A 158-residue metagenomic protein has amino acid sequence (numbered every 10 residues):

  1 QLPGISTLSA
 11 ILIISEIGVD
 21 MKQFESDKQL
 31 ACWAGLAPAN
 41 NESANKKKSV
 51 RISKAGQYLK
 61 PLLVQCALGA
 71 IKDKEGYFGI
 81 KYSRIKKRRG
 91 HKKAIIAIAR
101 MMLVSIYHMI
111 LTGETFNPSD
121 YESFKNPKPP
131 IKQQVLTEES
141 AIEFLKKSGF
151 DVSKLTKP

Functional and structural regions predicted by a protein language model:
Q1-K87, H91-K92: Phosphate-backbone recognition surface of nucleic-acid-processing proteins
A44-S49, K81-R84, R89, K93-I98 (+1 more regions): Low-complexity, acidic/Ser/Thr- and charged residue-rich accessory regions of DNA metabolism proteins
L62-L68, L103-L111: Short, hydrophobic/amphipathic alpha-helical patches that form generic packing surfaces within helical domains
